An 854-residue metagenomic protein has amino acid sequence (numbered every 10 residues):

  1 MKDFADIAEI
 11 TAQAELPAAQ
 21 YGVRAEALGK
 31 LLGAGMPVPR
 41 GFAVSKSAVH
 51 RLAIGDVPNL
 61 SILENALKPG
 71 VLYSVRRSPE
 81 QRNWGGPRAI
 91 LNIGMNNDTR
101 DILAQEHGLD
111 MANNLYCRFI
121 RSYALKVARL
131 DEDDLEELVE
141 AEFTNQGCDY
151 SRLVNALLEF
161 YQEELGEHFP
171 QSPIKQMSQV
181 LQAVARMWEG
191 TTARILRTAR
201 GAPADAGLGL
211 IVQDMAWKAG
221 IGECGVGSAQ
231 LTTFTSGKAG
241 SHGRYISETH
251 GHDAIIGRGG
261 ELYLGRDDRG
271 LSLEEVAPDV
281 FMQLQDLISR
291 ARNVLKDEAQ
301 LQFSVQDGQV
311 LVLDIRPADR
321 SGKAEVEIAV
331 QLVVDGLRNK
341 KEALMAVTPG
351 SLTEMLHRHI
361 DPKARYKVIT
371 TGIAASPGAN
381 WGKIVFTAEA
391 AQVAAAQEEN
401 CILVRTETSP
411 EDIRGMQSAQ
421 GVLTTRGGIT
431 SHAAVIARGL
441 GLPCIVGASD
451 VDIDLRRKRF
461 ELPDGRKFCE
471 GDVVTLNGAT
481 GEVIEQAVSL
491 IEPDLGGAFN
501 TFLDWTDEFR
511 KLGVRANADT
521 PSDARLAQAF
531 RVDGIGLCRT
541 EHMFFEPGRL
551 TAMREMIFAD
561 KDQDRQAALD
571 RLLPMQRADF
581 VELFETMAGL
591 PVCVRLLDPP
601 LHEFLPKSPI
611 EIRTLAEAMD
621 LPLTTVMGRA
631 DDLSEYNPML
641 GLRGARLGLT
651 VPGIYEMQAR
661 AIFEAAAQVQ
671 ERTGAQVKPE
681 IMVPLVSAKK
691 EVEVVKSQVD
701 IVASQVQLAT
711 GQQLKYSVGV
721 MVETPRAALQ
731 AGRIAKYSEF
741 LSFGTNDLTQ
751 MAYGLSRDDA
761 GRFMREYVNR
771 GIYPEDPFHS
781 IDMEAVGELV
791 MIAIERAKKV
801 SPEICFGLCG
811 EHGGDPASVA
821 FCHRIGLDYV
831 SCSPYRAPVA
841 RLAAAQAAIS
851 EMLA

Functional and structural regions predicted by a protein language model:
M1-T370, E389-A395, E399-I402, S409-R414 (+11 more regions): Nucleotide/phosphate-binding sheet-loop regions of phosphoryl- and nucleotidyl-transfer enzymes
F42, T425-G427, V446-S449, C538 (+2 more regions): Short beta->alpha connector loops at strand-helix junctions that form conserved, small/polar/Pro-enriched
I211, V385, I402-V404, L423 (+3 more regions): Structural motif
Q309-L311, I402, T406-Q417, I429-I436 (+6 more regions): Glycine-rich phosphate/ribose-binding loops and adjacent secondary-structure elements that form binding surfaces
I315, Q331, T480, F740-F743 (+1 more regions): Acidic, metal-ion-coordinating active-site neighborhood of RNase H-like domains and the RT-RNase H "connection"/linker
T371-E411, L462-T501: Extended, non-globular alpha-helical segments
Q420-R426, C444, G807: A short, small-residue-rich loop immediately preceding and capping a beta-strand
L495-A498, W505-A854: Conserved alpha/beta-domain cores
